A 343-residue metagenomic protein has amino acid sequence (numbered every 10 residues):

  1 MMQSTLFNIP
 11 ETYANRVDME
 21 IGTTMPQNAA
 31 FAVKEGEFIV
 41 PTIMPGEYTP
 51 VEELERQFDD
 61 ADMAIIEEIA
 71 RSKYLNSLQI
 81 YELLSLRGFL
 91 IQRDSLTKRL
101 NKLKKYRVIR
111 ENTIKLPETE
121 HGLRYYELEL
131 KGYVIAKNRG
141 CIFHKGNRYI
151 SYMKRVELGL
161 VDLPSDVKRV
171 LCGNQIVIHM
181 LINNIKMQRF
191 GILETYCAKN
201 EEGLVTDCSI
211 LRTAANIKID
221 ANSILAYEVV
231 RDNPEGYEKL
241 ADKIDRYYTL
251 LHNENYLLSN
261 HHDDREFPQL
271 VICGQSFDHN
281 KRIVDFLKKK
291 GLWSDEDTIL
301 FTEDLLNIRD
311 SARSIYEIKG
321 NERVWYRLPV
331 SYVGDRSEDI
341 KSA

Functional and structural regions predicted by a protein language model:
M1-Y149: Nuclease-adjacent, charged terminal/linker segments that flank catalytic cores
M2-M44, K137, H144, R148-A343: Electrostatic, structured charged patches in enzyme active sites and in nucleic-acid/phosphate-binding
